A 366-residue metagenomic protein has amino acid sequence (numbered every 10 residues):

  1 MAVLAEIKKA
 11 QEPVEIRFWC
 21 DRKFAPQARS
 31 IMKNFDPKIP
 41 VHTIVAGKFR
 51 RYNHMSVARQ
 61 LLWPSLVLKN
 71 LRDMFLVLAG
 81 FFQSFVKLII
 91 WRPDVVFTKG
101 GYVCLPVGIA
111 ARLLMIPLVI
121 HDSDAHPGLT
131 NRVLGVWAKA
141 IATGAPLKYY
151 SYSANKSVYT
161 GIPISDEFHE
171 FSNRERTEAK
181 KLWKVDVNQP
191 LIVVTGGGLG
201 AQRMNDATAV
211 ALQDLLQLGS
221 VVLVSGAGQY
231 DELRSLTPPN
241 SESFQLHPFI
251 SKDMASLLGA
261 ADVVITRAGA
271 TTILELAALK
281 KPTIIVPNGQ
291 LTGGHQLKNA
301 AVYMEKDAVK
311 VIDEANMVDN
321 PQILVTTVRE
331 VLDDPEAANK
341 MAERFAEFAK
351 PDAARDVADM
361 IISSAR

Functional and structural regions predicted by a protein language model:
M1-F75: Glycosyltransferase specificity loop/lid
V14, K38, R112-T177, V185: Active-site-proximal region of nucleotide-activated glycan assembly enzymes, centered on histidine/acidic-rich loops
F18-W19, F24, M32, Y52 (+7 more regions): Donor-nucleotide binding loops and adjacent catalytic segments primarily of GT-B fold Leloir glycosyltransferases
N34-K38, F82-F97, C104-V119, R132 (+2 more regions): Glycosyltransferases and closely related glycan-assembly transferases that use nucleotide-activated donors
D94-V95, G259-L274, K281-P282: Acidic donor-binding loop of glycosyltransferase active sites
I116-P117, D262-V263, K280-N288, A308: Structural loop-to-beta junction motif characteristic of Rossmann-like glycosyltransferase folds
K181, E330, A337-P351: A short, well-ordered alpha-helix in the C-terminal region of glycosyltransferases
K350-R366: C-terminal alpha-helical cap of glycosyltransferases
